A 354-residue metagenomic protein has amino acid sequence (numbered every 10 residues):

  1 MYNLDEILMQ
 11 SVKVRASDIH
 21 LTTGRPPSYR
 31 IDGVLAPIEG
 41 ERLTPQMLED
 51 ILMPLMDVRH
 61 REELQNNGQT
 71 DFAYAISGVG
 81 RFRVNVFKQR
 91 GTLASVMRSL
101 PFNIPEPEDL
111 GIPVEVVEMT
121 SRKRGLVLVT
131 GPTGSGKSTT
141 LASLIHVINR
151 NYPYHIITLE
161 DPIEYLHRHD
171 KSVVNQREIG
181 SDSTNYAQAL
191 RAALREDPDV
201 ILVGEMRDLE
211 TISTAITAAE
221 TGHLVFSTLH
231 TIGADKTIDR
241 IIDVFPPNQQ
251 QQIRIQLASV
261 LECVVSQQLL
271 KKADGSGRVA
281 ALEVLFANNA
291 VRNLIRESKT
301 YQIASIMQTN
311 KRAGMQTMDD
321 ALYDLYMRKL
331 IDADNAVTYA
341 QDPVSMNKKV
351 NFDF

Functional and structural regions predicted by a protein language model:
M1-F354: Short, flexible helix-loop junctions that flank or precede catalytic/ligand sites
